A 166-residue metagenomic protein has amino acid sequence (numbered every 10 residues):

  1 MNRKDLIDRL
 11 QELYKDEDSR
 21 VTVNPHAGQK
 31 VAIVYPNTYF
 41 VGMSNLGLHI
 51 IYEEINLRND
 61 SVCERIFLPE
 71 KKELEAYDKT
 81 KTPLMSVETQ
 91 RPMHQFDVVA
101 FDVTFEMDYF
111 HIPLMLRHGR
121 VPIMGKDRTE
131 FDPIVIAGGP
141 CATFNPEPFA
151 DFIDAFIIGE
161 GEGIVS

Functional and structural regions predicted by a protein language model:
M1-A27, Y77-M85: Short N-terminal or domain-adjacent regulatory/targeting segments
Y39-F40: Short amphipathic, basic-aromatic surface patches that mediate peripheral association with negatively charged
M43-I51: Conserved alpha-helical elements of sugar-nucleotide-dependent glycosyltransferases
I51-D60: A short, Lys/Arg-enriched amphipathic alpha-helix followed by its capping loop at the start of a domain
D60-K72: A short beta-strand-loop structural module common to alpha/beta enzyme folds
P69-S166: Glycine-rich beta-alpha loop elements in corrinoid/cobalamin-binding modules across cobalamin-dependent enzymes
